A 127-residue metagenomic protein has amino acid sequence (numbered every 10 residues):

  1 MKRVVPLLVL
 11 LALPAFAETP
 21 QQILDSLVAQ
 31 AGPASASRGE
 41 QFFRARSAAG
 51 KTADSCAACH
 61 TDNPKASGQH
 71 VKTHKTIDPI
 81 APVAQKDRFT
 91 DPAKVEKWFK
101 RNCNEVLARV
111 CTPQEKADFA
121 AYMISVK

Functional and structural regions predicted by a protein language model:
M1-V4: Positively charged n-region of N-terminal signal peptides that target proteins for export
L13-A17: Sec/Tat signal peptide C-region and signal peptidase I cleavage site
E18-G50: Electrostatic cytochrome c docking/interface patches
T52-N63, F119: The canonical Cys-X-X-Cys-His
G68-K75: Short cysteine/histidine-rich zinc-coordinating motifs and their immediately flanking basic loops
I77-A93: Short microdomains enriched in Cys/His and/or Lys/Arg
E96-K127: C-terminal capping alpha-helices of c-type cytochrome domains
